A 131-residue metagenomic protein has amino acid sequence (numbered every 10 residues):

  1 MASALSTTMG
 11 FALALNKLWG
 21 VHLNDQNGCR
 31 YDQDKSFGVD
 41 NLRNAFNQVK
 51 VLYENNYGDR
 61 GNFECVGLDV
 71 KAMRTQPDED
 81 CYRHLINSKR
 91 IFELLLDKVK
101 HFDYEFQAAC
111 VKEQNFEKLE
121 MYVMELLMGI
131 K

Functional and structural regions predicted by a protein language model:
M1-K131: Histidine-acidic metal/acid-base catalytic patches
